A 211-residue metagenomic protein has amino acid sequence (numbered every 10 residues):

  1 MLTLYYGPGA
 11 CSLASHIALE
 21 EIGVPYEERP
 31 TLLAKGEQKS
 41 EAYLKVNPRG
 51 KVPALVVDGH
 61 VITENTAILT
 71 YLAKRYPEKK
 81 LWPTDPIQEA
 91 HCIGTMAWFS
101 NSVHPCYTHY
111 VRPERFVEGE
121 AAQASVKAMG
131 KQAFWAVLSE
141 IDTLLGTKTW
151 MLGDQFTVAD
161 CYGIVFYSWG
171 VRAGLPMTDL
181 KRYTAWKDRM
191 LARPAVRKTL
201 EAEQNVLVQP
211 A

Functional and structural regions predicted by a protein language model:
M1-A128: GST-like domain detector, emphasizing the conserved glutathione-binding G-site in the N-terminal thioredoxin-like
G36, K187, L207-V208: Generic structural signal for helix capping and beta-alpha/helix-loop junctions
K45, A192, E201-A202: Phosphate-coordinating loops and pocket residues in cytosolic domains that bind phosphorylated ligands
A73, F166-Y167, L200: Active-site-flanking alpha-helical
F99-P194: GST-like fold's C-terminal all-alpha helical module
T199-A211: Terminal-tail/helix-coil boundary detector
